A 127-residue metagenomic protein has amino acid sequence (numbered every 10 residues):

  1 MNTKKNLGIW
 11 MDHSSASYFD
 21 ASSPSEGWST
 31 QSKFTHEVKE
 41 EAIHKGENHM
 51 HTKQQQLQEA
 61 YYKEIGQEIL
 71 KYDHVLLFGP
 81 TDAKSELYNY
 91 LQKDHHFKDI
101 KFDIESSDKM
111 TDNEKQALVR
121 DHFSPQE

Functional and structural regions predicted by a protein language model:
M1-E127: Terminal alpha-helical anchor/extension segments at protein ends
